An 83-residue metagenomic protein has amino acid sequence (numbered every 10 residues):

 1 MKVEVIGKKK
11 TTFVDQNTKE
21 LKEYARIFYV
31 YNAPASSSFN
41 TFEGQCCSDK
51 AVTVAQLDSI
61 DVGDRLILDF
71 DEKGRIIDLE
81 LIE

Functional and structural regions predicted by a protein language model:
M1-A25: Structural detector for short beta-strands of small beta-barrel domains
I6, V30, D69-D71: Residue-level recognition of well-ordered beta-strand positions that form the cores of beta-sheet-rich folds across
K10, E43, C47-D49, I77: Polar low-complexity intrinsically disordered regions enriched in Ser/Thr and small residues
T11, A33-A35, G74: Residues that cap or initiate secondary-structure elements
N17-S48: OB-fold (S1/OB) nucleic-acid-binding surfaces
Y24, R65, I76: Exposed beta-strand and adjacent loop surfaces of beta-rich binding modules that mediate intermolecular recognition
C47-D69: Short nucleic-acid-contacting surface segments enriched for D/E, G, S/T with interspersed K/R
F70-E83: OB-fold/S1-family single-stranded nucleic acid-binding modules
